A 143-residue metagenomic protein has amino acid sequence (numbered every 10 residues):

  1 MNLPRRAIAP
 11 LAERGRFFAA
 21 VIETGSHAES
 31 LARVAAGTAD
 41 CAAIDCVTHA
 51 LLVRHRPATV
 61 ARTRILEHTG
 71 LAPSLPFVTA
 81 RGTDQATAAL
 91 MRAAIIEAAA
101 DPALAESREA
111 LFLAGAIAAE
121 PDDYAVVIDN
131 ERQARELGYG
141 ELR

Functional and structural regions predicted by a protein language model:
M1-L31, A110: Bilobed "Venus flytrap"/periplasmic-binding protein-like clamshell domains and structurally analogous long
P10, A35-A36, D40-V60: A ligand-binding cleft/hinge motif common to bilobed small-molecule-binding domains
A19-A20, V53-L71: Short beta-strand->loop
E23, A42-D45, L66: Short, conserved beta-strand edge motifs with alternating hydrophobic and charged residues
V34-A35, F77: Hydrophobic residues within well-ordered alpha-helices
A72, T79, Q85-R143: An extracytoplasmic/periplasmic, membrane-proximal ligand-sensing/linker region
